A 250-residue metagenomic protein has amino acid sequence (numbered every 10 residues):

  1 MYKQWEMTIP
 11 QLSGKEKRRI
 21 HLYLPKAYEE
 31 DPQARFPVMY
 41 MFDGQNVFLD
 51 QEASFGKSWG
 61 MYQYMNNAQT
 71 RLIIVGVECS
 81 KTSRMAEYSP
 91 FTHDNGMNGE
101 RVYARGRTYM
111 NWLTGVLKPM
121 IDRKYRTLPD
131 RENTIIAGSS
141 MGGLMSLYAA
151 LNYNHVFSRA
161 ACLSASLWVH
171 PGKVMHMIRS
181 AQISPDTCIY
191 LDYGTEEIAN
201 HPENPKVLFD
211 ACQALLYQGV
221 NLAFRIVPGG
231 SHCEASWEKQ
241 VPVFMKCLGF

Functional and structural regions predicted by a protein language model:
M1-F250: Non-catalytic cap/lid and distal C-terminal segments of serine-dependent acyl enzymes
